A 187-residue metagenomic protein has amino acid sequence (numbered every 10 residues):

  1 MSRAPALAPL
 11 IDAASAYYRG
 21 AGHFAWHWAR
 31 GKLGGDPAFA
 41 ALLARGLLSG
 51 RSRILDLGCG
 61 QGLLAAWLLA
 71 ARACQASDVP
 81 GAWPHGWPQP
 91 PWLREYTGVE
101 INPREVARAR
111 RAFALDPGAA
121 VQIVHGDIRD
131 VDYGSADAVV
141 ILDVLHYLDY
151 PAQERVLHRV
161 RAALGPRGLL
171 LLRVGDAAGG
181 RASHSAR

Functional and structural regions predicted by a protein language model:
S2-R45, Q61-D132, P151-A152, L169-R187: Class I (Rossmann-like) S-adenosyl-L-methionine-dependent methyltransferase catalytic domain, capturing the SAM-binding
R51-G60: Conserved class I S-adenosyl-L-methionine
R53, G168-L169: Short glycine-centered segments of the SAM/dcSAM-binding site in methyltransferase folds
D137: Conserved acidic residues
V140: A conserved beta-strand element that flanks and buttresses the S-adenosyl-L-methionine
D143-V144: Short catalytic micro-motifs in class I SAM-dependent methyltransferases
E154-P166: A short glycine-rich, Lys/Arg-flanked "PGG" loop and its adjoining helix->strand segment in the class I
